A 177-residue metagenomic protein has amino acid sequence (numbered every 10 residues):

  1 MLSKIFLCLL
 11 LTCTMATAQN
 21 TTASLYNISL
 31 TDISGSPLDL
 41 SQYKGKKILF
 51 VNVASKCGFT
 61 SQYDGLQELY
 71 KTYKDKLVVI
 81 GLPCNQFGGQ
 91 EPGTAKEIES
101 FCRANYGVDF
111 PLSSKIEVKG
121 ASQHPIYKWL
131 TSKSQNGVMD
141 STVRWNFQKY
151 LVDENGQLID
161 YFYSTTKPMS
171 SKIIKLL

Functional and structural regions predicted by a protein language model:
K4-T14: Sec-dependent N-terminal signal peptides
Q19-S41, P125: N-terminal "domain-start" segment that seeds a small globular fold
D32, N52-K56: Amphipathic alpha-helical repeat scaffolds
K46-K47, K56, T60-N85, R103-Y106: Conserved helix-turn-beta segment immediately C-terminal to the redox Cys motif in thioredoxin-like folds
K76-G93, D109-G120: Thiol-based oxidoreductase modules, predominantly thioredoxin-like and allied folds used for disulfide exchange
K96-W145: Short, internal strand/loop/helix patches that form the active-site neighborhood or redox-interaction surface
P125-K128, S132-L177: Thiol-/selenol-based redox modules, centered on thioredoxin-like and closely related oxidoreductase domains
